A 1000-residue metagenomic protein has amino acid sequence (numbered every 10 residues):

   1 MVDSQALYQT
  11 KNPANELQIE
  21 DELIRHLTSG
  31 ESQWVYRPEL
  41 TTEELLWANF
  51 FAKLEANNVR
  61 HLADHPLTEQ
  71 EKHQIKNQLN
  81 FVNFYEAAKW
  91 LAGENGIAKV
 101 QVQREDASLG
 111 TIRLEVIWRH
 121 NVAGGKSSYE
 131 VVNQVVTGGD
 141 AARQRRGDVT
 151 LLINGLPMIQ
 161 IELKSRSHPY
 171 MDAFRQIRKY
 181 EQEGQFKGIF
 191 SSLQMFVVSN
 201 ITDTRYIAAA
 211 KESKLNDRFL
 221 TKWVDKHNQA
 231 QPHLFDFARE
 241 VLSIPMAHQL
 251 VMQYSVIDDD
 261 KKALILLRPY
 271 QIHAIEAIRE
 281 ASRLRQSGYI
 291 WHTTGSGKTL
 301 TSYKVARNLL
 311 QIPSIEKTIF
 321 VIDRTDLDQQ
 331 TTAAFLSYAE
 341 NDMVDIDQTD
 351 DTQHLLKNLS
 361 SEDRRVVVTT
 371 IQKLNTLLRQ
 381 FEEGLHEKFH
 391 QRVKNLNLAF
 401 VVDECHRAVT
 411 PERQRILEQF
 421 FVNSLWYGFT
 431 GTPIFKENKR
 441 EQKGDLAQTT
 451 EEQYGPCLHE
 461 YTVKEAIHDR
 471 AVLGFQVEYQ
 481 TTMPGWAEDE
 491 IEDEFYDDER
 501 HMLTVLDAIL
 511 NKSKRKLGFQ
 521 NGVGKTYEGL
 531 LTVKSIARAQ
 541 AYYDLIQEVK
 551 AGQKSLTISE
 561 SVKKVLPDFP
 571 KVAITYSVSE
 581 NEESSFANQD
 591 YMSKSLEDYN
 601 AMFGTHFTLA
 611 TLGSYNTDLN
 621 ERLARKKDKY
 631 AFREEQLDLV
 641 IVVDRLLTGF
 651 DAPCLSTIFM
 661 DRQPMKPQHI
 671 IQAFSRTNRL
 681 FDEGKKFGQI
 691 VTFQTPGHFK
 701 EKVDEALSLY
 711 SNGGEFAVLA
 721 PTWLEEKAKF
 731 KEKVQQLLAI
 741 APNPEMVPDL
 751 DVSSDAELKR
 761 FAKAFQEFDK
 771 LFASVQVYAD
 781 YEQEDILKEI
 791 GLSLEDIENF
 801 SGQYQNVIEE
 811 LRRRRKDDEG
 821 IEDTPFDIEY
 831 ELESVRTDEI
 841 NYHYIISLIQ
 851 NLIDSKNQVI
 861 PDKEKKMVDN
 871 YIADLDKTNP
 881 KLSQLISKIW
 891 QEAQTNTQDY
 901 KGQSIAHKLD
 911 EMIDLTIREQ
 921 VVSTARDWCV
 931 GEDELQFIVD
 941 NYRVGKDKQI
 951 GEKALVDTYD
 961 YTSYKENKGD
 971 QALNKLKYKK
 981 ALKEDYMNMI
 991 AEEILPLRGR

Functional and structural regions predicted by a protein language model:
M1-K317, D326, Q330-N341, D363 (+1 more regions): ATP-dependent helicase/translocase motor core
V2-D3, R25, S32-W34, L46 (+12 more regions): Catalytic cores and motor modules of nucleic-acid processing enzymes
R166, Y170-A173, K179, A208-A209 (+4 more regions): Signature of the SF2 helicase/ATPase Hel1-core->accessory helical subdomain module
F186, N375, A399, S577-F716: Conserved RecA-like P-loop NTPase helicase motor core
W291, E316-R324, K525-S535: Conserved RecA-like ASCE P-loop NTPase motor core of nucleic-acid helicases/translocases
T325-D351, E548-L556: Conserved helix-turn-beta segment of the N-terminal RecA-like "Helicase ATP-binding" lobe in SF1/SF2 helicases
A339-E382: Inter-Walker segment of RecA-like/P-loop motor cores
R365, E494-L639: Conserved C-terminal RecA-like helicase domain
